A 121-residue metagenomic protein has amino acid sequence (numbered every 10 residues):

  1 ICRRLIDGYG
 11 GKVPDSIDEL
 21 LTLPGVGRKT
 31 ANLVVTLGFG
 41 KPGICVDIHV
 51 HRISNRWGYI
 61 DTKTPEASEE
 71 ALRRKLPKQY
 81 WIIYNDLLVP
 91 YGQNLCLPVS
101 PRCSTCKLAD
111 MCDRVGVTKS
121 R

Functional and structural regions predicted by a protein language model:
I1-R121: Catalytic cores of DNA base-excision repair glycosylases
